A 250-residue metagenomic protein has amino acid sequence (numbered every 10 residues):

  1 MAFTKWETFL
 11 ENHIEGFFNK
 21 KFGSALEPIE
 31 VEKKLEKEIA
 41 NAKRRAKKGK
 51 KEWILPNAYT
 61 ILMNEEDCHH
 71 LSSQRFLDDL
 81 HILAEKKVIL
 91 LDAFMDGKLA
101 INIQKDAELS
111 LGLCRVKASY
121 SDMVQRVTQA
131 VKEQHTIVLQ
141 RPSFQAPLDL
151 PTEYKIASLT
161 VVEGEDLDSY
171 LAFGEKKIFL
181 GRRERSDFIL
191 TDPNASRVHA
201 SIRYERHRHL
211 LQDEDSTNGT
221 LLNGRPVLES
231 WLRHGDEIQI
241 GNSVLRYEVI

Functional and structural regions predicted by a protein language model:
A2, N12-F22, P28-K48, D67-H69 (+4 more regions): Intrinsically disordered, low-complexity acidic Ser/Thr-rich regulatory segments
K47-P56: Polyanion/phosphate-binding surface patch
L55-N57, L109-S110: A short, glycine/Asx- and small/polar-enriched loop/turn that sits immediately N-terminal to a beta-strand
P56, I61-Q74: Cationic-aromatic interfacial patches
S169-V244: Forkhead-associated
L245-I250: Short, Lys/Arg- and Gly-enriched loop/turn segments at beta-strand edges
